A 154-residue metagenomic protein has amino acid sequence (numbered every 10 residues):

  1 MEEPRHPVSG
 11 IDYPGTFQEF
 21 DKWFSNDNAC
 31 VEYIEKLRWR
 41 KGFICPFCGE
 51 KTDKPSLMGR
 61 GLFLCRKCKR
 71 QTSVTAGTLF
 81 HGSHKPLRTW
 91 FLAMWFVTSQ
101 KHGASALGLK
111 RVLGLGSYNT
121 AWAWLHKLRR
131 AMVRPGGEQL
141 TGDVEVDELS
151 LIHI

Functional and structural regions predicted by a protein language model:
M1-I152: Residue-level recognition of single "structural anchor" positions that define or cap local secondary structure
